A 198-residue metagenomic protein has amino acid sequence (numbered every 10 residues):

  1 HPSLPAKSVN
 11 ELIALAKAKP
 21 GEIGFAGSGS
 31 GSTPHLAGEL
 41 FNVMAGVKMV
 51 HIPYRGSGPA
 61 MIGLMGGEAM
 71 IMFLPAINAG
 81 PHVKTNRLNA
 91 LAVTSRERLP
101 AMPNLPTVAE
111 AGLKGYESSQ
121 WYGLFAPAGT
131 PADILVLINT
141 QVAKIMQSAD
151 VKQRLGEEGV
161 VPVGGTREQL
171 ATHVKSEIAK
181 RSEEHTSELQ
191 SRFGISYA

Functional and structural regions predicted by a protein language model:
H1-P59, V108-E110, W121-R154, V160: Hinge/capping helix and adjacent helix->loop/strand transition within the periplasmic-binding protein
K19-I23, V47, M65-L74, R87-A90 (+1 more regions): Alpha-to-beta junction loops
H35, L40-M44, I71-L105: A ligand-binding cleft/hinge motif common to bilobed small-molecule-binding domains
Y54, F73-P75, V93, S118 (+1 more regions): Short beta-strand and adjacent tight-turn residues that come in two discontinuous sequence segments and form the edges
A60-M61, A79: Short, hydrophobic alpha-helical packing/hinge segments within bilobed ligand-binding/sensory domains
A92-A128: Periplasmic-binding protein-like
T166-S187: Extracellular/periplasmic bilobal clamshell ligand-binding domains
E184-A198: Single conserved hydrophobic/aromatic residue that forms the stacking wall/gate of nucleotide- or nucleobase-binding
